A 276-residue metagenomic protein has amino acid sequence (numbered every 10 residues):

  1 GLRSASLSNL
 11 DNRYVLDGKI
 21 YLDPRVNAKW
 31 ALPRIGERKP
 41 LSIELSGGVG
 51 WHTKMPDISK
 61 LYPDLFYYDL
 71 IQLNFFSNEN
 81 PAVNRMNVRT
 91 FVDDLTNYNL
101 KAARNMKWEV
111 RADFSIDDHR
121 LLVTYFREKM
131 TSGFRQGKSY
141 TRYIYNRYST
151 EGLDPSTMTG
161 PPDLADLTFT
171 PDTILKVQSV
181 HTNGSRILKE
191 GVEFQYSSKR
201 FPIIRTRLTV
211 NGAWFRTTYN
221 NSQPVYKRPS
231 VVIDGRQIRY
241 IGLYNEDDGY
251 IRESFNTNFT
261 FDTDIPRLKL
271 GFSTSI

Functional and structural regions predicted by a protein language model:
G1-R120, T124-E128: Structural signature of Gram-negative outer-membrane beta-barrels, strongest in the C-terminal barrel of TonB-dependent
A5, K129, R147-S275: Gram-negative outer-membrane beta-barrel transporters
A5-D11, K54-K60, D69-I71, L121 (+6 more regions): Outer-membrane beta-barrel proteins
Y14, Y21, W30, Y62 (+12 more regions): Sequence-level detector for tyrosine residue identity
L22, I58, L100, F134 (+3 more regions): Short clusters of hydrophobic/aromatic residues that line enzyme substrate/ligand-binding pockets
